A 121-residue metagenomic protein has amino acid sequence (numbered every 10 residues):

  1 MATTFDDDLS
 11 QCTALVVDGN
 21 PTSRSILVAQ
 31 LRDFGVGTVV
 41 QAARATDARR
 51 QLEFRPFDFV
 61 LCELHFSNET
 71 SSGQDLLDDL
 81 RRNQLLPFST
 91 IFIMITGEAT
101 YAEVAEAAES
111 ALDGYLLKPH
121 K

Functional and structural regions predicted by a protein language model:
M1-V28, T46: Non-catalytic signal-transmission and effector/linker regions of two-component phosphorelay proteins
V28, Q41-N68: Acidic, metal-coordinating helix/loop segments flanking the phosphotransfer/catalytic sites of two-component signaling
A29-F34, Q51, E106: Alpha-helical interaction/dimerization surfaces of two-component signaling modules
R50, T70-F88: Short amphipathic alpha-helix used as the core "switch/output" element in two-component signaling
P56-D58, Q84-I91: His-Asp phosphorelay/catalytic-motif detector in bacterial-type signaling
D75, F88, E98-L116: Alpha4 helix (beta4-alpha4-beta5 surface) of REC/receiver domains from two-component response regulators
P119-K121: Hydrophobic/aromatic docking surface of two-component receiver
